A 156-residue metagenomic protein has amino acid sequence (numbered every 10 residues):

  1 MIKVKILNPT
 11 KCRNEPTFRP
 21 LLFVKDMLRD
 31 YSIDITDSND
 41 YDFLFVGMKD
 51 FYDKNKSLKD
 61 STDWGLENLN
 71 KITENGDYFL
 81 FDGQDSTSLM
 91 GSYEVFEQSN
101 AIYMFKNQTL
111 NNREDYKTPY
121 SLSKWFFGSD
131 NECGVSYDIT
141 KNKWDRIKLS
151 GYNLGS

Functional and structural regions predicted by a protein language model:
M1-S156: Nucleotide-sugar donor-binding catalytic core of glycosyltransferases
